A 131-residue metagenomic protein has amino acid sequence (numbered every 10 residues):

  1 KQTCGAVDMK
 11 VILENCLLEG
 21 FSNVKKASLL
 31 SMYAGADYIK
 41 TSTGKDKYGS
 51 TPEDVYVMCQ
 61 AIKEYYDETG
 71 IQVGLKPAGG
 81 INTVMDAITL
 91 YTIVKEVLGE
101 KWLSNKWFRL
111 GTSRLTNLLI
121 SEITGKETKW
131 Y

Functional and structural regions predicted by a protein language model:
K1-L75, N82-S113, E122-Y131: Alpha/beta enzyme core
N117: Metal-centered catalytic cores of metalloenzymes
